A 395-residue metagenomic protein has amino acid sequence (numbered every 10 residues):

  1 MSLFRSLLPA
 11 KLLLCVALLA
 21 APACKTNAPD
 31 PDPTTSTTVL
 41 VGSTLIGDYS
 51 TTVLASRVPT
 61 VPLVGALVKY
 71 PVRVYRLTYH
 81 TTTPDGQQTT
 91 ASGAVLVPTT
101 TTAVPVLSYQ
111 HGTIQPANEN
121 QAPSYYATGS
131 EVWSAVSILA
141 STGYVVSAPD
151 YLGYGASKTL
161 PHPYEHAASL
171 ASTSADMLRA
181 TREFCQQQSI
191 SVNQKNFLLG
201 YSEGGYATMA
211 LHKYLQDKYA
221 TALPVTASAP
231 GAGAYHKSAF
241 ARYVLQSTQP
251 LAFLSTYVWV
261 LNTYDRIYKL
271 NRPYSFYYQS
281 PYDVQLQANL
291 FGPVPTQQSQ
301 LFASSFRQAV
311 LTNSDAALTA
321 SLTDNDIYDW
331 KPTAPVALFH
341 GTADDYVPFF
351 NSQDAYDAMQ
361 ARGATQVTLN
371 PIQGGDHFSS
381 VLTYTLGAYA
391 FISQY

Functional and structural regions predicted by a protein language model:
A20-A23: C-terminal motif of bacterial Sec signal peptides marking the signal peptidase cleavage site
T26-T102: Catalytic-loop region of hydrolases
P84-S92, L96-T142: Short, surface-exposed "cap/lid" segments of acyl-processing enzymes
G93, L211, A334-V336, P348-M359: Short alpha-helix in the alpha/beta-hydrolase fold that links the catalytic acid
Y164-Q186: Alpha/beta-hydrolase active-site loop
G231-D329: Accessory cap/linker subdomain of secreted extracellular hydrolases
S314, T319-A320, Y346, Q353-Y395: C-terminal catalytic histidine-bearing segment of alpha/beta-hydrolase fold enzymes
P332, A337-D344: Short beta-strand/loop motif that positions the catalytic acidic residue of the alpha/beta-hydrolase fold
